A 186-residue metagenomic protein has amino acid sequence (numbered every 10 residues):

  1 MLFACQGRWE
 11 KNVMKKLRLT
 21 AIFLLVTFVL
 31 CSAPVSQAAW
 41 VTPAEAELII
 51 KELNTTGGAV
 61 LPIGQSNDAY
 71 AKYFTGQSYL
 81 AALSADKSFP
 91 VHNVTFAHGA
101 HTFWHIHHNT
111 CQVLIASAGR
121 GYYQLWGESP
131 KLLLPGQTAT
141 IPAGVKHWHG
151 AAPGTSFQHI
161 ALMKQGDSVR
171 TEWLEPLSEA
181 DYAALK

Functional and structural regions predicted by a protein language model:
L2-V13: Short, Lys/Arg-enriched N-terminal segments with co-localized hydrophobic residues within the first ~10-30 amino acids
V13-I22: Bacterial N-terminal signal peptides that target proteins for export
I22-C31: Bacterial N-terminal signal peptides
Q37-P90, F103, R170-K186: A short, N-terminal "cap"/entry segment at the start of jelly-roll beta-barrel domains of the cupin/DSBH fold
H92-H107: Conserved short histidine dyad/triad with adjacent acidic residue
F96-G99, L133-G154: Conserved metal-binding segment of the jelly-roll/cupin
H101, H108-P135, V145: A short beta-strand-loop-beta hairpin characteristic of the jelly-roll/cupin
Y122, A143-R170: Ligand-binding loop in jelly-roll beta-barrel domains
